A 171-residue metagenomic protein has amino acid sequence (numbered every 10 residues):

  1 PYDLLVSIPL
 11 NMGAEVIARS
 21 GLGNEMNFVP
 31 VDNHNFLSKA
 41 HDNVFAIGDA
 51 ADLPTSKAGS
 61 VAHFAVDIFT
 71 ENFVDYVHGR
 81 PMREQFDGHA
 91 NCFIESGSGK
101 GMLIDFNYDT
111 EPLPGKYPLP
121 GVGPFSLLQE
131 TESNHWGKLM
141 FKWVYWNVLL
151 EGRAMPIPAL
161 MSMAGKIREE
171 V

Functional and structural regions predicted by a protein language model:
Y2-D67, D75: FAD-site-proximal beta/loop scaffold in flavoenzymes
L4-M12, A90, S96-K100: Glycine-rich beta-alpha junction loops
S20, R80-P81, D109: Residue-level detector of alpha-helical recognition elements and their boundaries
G21-V29, V44-L53, E84-F93, E130-F141 (+1 more regions): Noncatalytic linker/hinge segments flanking ATPase motor cores
N27-F45, S96-Y117: FAD-binding beta-loop-beta segment adjacent to the flavin cofactor pocket
N35-H41, D75-R80, G123-L128, W136-G137: Short C-terminal domain-edge/linker segments immediately following a structured domain
A50-S96, L103-D105: A conserved FAD-binding loop/helix module that cradles the flavin
I104-V171: C-terminal auxiliary extensions adjacent to catalytic cores
